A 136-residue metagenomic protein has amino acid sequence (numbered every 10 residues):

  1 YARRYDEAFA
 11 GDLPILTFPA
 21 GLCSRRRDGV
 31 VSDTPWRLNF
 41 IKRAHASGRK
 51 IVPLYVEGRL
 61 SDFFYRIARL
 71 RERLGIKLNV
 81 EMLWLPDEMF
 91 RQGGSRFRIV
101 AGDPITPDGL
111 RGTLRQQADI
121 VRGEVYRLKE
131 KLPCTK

Functional and structural regions predicted by a protein language model:
A2-K136: Non-catalytic C-terminal accessory region of glycerolipid acyltransferases and related lyso-lipid remodeling enzymes
